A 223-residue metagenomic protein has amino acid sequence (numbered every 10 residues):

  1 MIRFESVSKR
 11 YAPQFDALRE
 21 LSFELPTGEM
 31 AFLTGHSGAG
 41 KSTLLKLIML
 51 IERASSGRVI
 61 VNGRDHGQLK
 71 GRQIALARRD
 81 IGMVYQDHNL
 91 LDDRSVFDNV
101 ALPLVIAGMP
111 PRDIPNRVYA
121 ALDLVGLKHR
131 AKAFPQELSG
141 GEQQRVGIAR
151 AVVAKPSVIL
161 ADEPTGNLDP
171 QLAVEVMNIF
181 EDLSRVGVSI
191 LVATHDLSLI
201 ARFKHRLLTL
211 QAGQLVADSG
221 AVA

Functional and structural regions predicted by a protein language model:
A12, H66-G82, P111, L183-R185: ABC ATPase NBD coupling module
M49: Helix-to-loop junction immediately C-terminal to a conserved catalytic motif
G57-D65: Conserved ABC transporter NBD signature motif
R94-A101: Short coil-to-helix segment of the ABC ATPase nucleotide-binding domain corresponding to the Q-loop/switch region
A133-Q136, A154, V186: Conserved signature/switch motifs of ABC ATPase nucleotide-binding domains
F134-L138, E142-Q144: Conserved ABC ATPase signature
I159-D162: Catalytic Walker B motif of ABC-type/P-loop ATPase nucleotide-binding domains
